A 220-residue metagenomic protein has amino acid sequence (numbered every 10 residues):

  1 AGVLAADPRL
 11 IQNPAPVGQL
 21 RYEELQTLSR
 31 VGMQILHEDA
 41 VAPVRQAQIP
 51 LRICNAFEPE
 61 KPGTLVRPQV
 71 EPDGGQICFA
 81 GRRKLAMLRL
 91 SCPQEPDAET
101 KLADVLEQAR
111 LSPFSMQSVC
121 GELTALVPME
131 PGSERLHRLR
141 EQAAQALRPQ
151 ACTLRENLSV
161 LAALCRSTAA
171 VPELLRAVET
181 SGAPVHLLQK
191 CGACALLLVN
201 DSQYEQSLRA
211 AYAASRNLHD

Functional and structural regions predicted by a protein language model:
A1-D220: C-terminal catalytic "cap/lid" subdomain
